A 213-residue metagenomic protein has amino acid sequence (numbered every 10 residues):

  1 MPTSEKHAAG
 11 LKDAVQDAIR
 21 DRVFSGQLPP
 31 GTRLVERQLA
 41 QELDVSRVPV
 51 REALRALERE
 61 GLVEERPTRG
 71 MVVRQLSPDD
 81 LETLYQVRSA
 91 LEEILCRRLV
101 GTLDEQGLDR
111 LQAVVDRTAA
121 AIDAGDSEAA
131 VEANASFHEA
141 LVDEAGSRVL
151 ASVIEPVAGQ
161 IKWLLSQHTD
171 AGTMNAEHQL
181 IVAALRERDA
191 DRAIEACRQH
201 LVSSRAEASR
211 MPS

Functional and structural regions predicted by a protein language model:
M1-G101, Q106, R205, S209-S213: Short linear motifs at protein or domain termini
H7-A8, Q112-A119, W163-S213: C-terminal all-alpha effector/ligand-binding and dimerization domain of prokaryotic HTH-type transcriptional repressors
L84, L111, A130, N134 (+4 more regions): Hydrophobic packing residues in well-ordered alpha-helices of helical domains and bundles
V87-T102, A135-D170: Hydrophobic, amphipathic alpha-helical faces that serve as interaction scaffolds
R98-T102, T118-G125, L185: Secondary-structure edge/capping motif, primarily at the C-terminal ends of alpha-helices and the immediately following
E105-G107, L111-A113: Helix-turn-helix/homeodomain-like alpha-helical modules used for DNA recognition and transcription-factor dimerization
G125, S147-R148, R188-D189: Short loop-to-helix capping motifs
